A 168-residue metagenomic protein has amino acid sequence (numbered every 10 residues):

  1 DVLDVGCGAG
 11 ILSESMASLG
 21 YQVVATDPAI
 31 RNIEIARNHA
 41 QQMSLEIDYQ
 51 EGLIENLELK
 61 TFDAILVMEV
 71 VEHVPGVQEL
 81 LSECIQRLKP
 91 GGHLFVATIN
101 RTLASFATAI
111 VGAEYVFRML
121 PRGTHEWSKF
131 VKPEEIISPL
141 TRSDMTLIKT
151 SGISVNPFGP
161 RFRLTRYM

Functional and structural regions predicted by a protein language model:
V2-F106: Conserved SAM-binding loop
Y21, M145-T146: A generic structural motif
I47-Y49, L147-T150: Generic structural signal for residues in well-ordered beta-strands
T98, R118-E135: Acceptor-substrate binding/catalytic loop of class I
F106-Y115, T165: Short, flexible, mixed-charge acidic loops at enzyme active sites
V111, Y115, R122, E126 (+2 more regions): Residue-level signal for pocket-adjacent positions within structured domains
S128-S143, T150: Short alpha-helix
S151-M168: Conserved Class I S-adenosyl-L-methionine
